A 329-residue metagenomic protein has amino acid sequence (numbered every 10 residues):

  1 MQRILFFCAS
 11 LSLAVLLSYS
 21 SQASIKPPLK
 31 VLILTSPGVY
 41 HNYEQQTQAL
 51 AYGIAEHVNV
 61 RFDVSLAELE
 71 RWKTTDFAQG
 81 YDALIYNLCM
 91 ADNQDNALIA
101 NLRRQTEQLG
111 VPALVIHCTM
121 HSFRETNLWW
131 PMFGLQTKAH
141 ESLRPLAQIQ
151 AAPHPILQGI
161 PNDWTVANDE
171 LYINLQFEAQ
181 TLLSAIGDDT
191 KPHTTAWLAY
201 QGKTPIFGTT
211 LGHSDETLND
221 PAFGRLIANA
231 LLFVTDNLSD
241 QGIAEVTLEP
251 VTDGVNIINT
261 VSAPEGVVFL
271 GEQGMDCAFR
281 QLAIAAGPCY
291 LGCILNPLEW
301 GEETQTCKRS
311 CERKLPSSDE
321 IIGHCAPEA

Functional and structural regions predicted by a protein language model:
M1-A9: Bacterial N-terminal signal peptides that target proteins for export
C8-S18: Bacterial N-terminal signal peptides
S24-L29, D188-K191, Q201-I206, T210-E272: Extracellular ligand-binding/catalytic regions of CAZymes and related secreted enzymes and adhesion modules
S24-Y81, E245-S262, V267-V268: Aromatic-Pro/Gly-enriched surface loop or interdomain linker that acts as a lid/target-recognition segment
L34, D92-G159: A glycine-rich, often tryptophan-bearing local segment used as a flexible ligand/cofactor-contacting loop or short
P37-Y40, E68-R71, C89-N93, T119-F123 (+2 more regions): Solvent-exposed loop/turn segments at secondary-structure junctions within structured extracellular/periplasmic domains
Y52-A55, L135, H140-T210: Catalytic beta-strand/loop cores that center a nucleophilic Ser/Cys/Thr and support acyl-enzyme chemistry
G266-P297: Secreted, propeptide-processed cysteine-rich mini-domains
